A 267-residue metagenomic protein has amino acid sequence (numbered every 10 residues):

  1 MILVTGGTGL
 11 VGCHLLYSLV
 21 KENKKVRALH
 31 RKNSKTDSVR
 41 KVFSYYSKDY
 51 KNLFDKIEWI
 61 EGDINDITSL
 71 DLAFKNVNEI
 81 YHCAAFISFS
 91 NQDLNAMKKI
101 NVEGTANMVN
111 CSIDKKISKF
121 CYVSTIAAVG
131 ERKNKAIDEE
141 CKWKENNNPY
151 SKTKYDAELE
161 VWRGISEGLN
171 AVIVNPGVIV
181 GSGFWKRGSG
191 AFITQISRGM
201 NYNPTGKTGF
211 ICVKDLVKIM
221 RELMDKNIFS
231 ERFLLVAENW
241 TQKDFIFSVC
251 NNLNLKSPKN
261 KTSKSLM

Functional and structural regions predicted by a protein language model:
I2-K24: N-terminal Rossmann NAD(P)H-binding glycine-rich loop of SDR-like oxidoreductase domains
K25, L94-N95, I100-Y150: Conserved Rossmann-fold NAD(P)-dependent oxidoreductase catalytic core, especially the SDR/UDP-sugar
H30-N52: Glycine-rich phosphate-binding loop and adjoining beta1-alpha1-beta2 segment of Rossmann-like nucleotide-binding folds
S44, Y50-I100: NAD(P)H-binding glycine-rich loop region in Rossmannoid oxidoreductase-like domains and their noncatalytic homologs
A128-G130, L169-A191: Flexible, glycine-rich beta-alpha linker
N147-V172: Active-site Tyr-X1-5-Lys
R187-G188, P204-M224, S230-E231: Substrate-positioning beta->alpha
I219-M267: Mid/C-terminal beta-alpha module of Rossmann-like enzyme folds, strongest in SDR-family dehydrogenases/epimerases
